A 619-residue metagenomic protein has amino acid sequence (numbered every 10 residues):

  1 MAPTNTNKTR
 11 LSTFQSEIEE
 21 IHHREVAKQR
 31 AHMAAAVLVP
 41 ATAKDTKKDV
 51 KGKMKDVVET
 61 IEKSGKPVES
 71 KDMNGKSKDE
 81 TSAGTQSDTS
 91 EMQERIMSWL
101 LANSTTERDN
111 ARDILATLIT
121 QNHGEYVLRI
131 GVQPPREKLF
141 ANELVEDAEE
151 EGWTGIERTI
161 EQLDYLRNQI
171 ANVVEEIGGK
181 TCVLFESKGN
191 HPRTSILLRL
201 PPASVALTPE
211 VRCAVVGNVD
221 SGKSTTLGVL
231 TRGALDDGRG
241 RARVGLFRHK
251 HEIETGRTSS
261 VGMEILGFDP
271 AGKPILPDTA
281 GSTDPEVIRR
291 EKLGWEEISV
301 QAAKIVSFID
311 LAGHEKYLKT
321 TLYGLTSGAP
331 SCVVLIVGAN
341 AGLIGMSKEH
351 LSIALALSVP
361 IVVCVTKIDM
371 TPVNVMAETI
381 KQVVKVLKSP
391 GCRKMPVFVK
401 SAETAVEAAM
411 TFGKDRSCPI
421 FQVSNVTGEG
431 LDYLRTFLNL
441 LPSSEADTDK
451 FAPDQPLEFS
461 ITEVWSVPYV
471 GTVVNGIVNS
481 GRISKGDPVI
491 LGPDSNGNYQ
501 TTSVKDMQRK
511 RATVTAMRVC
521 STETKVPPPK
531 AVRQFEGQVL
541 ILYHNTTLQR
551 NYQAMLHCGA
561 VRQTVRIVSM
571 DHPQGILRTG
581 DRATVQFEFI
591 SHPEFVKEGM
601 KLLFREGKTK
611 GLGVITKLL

Functional and structural regions predicted by a protein language model:
M1-V205: Polybasic/polar functional segments that serve as interface/processing modules
M97-A116, T120, A242-F247, V261 (+3 more regions): Eukaryotic beta-rich interaction modules
N122, V219, R257-T258, E297-Q301 (+2 more regions): Conserved catalytic network of the ASCE P-loop NTPase/AAA+ motor domain
Q169, T226-L230, G262-E264, T320 (+3 more regions): Alpha-helical scaffold elements adjacent to nucleotide-binding pockets in ATP/GTP-utilizing enzyme cores
L198-L311: Conserved G1/Walker A P-loop phosphate-binding module
R212-S224, G228-R232, K385-R518, T522-K530 (+1 more regions): Conserved catalytic-core segments of large NTP-driven translation/proteostasis enzymes
R212-V215, A516-L619: C-terminal effector modules of nucleic-acid-centric enzymes and ribosome-associated factors
K304-S307, L311-L318, G328-E349, S358-E378: Conserved Switch II/interswitch segment of TRAFAC-class P-loop GTPases
